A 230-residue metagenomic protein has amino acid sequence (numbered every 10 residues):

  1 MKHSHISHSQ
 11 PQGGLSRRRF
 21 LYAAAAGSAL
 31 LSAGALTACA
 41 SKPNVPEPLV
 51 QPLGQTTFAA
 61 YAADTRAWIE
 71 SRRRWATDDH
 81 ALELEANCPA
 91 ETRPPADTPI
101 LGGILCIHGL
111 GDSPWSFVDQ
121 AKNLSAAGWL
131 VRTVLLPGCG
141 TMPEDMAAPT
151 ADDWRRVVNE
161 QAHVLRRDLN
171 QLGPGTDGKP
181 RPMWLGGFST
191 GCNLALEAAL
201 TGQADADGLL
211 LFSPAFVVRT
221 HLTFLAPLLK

Functional and structural regions predicted by a protein language model:
M1-S16, A26-A33: N-terminal secretory signal peptides
E91-W129, T133: Short, surface-exposed "cap/lid" segments of acyl-processing enzymes
M142-G173: Catalytic nucleophile-loop/oxyanion-hole region of alpha/beta-hydrolase and closely related hydrolase-like folds
G173-G187: Alpha/beta-hydrolase fold nucleophile elbow
G186-G191, A195: Gly/Ala-rich beta-loop-alpha elbow adjacent to hydrolase catalytic centers
E197-D207: Conserved hydrolase catalytic core segment
L211-T220: Active-site nucleophile loop of the alpha/beta-hydrolase fold
